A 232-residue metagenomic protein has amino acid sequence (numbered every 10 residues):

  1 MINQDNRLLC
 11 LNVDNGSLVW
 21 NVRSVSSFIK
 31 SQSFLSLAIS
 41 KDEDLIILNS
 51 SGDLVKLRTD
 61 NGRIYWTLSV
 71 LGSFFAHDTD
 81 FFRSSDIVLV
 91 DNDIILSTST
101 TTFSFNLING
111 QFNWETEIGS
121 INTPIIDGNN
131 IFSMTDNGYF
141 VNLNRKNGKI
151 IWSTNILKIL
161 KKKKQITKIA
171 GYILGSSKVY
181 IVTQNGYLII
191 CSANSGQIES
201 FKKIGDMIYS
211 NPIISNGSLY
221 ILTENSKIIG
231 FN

Functional and structural regions predicted by a protein language model:
M1, L9, D44-I46, V55 (+5 more regions): Conserved beta-propeller blade signature
N3-Q4, N49-S50, F82, D91 (+6 more regions): Structural signature of WD-repeat beta-propellers
L9, L18, V55, I64 (+4 more regions): WD40 beta-propeller blade core
N12-G16, R58-G62, N106-G110, N144-N147 (+2 more regions): Short loop/turn segments that connect beta-strands within beta-propeller blades
S17-D42, R63-D91, S99, Q111-G128 (+2 more regions): Extracytoplasmic beta-rich repeat domains
N130-N142, K149, S153-A193: Loop/turn-rich, solvent-exposed surfaces of beta-rich toroidal or solenoidal domains
S177-K178, T183-K227, N232: C-terminal closing repeat unit and adjoining cap/tail of repeat-based domains
